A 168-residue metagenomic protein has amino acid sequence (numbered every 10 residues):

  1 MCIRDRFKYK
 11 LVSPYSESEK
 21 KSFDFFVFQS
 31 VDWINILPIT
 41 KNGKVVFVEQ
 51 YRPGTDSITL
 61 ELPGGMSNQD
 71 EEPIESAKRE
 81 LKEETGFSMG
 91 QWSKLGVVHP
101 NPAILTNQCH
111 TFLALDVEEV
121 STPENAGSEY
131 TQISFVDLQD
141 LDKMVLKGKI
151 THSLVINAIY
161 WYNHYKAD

Functional and structural regions predicted by a protein language model:
R4-N35, K41: Acidic, metal-coordinating catalytic segment for phosphate/diphosphate chemistry, firing primarily on the Nudix
V12-E19, N101-V120, S134: Active-site-adjacent beta-strand/loop module that shapes the phosphate/pyrophosphate-binding cleft
S16-E19, T40-K44, Y51, A114-E119 (+2 more regions): Short loop segments at secondary-structure junctions
N35-R79, S128: Conserved Nudix-box catalytic region and its N-terminal flanking loop in Nudix hydrolases and closely related
I58, Q69, A103, S128-D168: Nudix hydrolase/Nudix homology domain
G86-F87, I150: Helix N-cap/coil-helix junction residues
S88-L95: A short coil-to-beta-strand element that immediately follows conserved catalytic motifs
